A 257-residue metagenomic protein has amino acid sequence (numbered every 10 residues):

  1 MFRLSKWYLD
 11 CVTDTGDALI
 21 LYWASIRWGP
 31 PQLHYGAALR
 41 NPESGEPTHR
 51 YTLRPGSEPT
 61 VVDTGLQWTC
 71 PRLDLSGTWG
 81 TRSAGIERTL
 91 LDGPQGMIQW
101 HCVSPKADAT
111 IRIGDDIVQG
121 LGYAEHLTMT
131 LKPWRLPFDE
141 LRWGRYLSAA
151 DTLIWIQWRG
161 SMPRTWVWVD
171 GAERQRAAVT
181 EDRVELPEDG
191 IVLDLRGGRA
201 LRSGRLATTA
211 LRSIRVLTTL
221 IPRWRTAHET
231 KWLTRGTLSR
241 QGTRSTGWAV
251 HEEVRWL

Functional and structural regions predicted by a protein language model:
M1-L257: Structured soluble/peripheral alpha/beta segments that form catalytic or ligand/cofactor-binding pockets
